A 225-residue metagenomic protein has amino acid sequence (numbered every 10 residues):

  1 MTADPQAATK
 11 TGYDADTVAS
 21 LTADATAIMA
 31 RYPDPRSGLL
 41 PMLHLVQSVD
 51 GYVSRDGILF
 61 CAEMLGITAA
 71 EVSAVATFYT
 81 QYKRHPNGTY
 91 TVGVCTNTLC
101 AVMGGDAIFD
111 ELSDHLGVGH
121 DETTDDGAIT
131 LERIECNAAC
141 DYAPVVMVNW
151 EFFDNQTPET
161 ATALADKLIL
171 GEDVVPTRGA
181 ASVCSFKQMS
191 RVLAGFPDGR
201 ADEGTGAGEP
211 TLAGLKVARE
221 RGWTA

Functional and structural regions predicted by a protein language model:
M1-A225: Signature of N-terminal electron-transfer/Fe-S-associated modules in redox systems
